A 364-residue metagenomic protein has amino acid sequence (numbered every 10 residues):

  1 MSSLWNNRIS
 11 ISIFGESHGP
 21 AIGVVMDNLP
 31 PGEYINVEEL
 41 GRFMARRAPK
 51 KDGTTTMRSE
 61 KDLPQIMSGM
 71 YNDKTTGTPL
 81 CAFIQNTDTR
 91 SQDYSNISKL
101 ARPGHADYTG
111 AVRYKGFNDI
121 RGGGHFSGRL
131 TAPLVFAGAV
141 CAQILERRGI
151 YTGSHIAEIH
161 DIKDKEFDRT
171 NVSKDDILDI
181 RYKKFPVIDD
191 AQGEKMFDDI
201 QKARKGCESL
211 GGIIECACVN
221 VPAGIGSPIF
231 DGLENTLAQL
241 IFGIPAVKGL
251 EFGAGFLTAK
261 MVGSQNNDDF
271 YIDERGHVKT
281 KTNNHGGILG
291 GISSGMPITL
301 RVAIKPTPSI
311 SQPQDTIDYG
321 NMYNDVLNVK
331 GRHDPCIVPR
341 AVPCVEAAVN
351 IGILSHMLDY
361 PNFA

Functional and structural regions predicted by a protein language model:
M1-R58: N-terminal, positively charged regions that mediate nucleic acid binding
S10, A82, T307-A364: Internal helix-turn-beta structural module
S10-I13, N118-L130, A223-S227, N283-L289 (+1 more regions): A short glycine/serine-rich beta->alpha loop
F14-A21, C207-N324: Glycine-rich anion/phosphate-binding loop at the beta-strand->alpha-helix junction
P20-G32, G128-S154, D231-Q239, M296-T307 (+1 more regions): Alpha-helical support elements that line or immediately flank enzyme active sites and cofactor-binding pockets
F43-P103, D107-T109: Glycine-rich, N-terminal phosphate-binding loop and its surrounding beta-alpha-beta segment
S98-G124, D315-H333: Short acidic, glycine/tyrosine-flanked loop/strand segments centered on an H-E-D-like triad
R113-I229: Glycine-rich, mobile lid/loop segments that gate access to catalytic sites or pores
